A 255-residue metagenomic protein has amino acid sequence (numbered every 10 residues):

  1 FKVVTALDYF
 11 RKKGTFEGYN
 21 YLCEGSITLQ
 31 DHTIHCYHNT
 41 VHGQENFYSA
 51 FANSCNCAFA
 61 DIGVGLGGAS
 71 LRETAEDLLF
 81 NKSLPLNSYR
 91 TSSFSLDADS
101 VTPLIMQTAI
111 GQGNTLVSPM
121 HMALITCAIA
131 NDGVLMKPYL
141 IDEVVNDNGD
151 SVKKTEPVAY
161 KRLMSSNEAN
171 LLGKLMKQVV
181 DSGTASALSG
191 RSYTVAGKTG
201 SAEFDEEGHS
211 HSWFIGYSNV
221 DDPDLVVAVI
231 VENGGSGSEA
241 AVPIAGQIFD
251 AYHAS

Functional and structural regions predicted by a protein language model:
V4-N233: Beta-lactam-recognizing serine transpeptidase/beta-lactamase-like catalytic domain environment
M122, G237-G246: Short, charged, low-complexity patches
S151-K153, I244-S255: Short, gly/Ser/Thr-rich active-site loops of penicillin-recognizing serine hydrolases
